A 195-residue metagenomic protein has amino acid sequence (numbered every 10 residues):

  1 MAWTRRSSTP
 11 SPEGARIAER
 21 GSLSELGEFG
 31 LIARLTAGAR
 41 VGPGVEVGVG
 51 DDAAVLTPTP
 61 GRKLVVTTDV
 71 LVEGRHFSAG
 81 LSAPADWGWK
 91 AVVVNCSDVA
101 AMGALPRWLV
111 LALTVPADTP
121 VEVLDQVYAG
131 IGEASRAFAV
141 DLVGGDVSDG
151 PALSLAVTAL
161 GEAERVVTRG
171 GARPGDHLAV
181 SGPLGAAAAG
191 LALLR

Functional and structural regions predicted by a protein language model:
A2-R195: Helix-biased detector of long, well-ordered alpha-helical tracts
